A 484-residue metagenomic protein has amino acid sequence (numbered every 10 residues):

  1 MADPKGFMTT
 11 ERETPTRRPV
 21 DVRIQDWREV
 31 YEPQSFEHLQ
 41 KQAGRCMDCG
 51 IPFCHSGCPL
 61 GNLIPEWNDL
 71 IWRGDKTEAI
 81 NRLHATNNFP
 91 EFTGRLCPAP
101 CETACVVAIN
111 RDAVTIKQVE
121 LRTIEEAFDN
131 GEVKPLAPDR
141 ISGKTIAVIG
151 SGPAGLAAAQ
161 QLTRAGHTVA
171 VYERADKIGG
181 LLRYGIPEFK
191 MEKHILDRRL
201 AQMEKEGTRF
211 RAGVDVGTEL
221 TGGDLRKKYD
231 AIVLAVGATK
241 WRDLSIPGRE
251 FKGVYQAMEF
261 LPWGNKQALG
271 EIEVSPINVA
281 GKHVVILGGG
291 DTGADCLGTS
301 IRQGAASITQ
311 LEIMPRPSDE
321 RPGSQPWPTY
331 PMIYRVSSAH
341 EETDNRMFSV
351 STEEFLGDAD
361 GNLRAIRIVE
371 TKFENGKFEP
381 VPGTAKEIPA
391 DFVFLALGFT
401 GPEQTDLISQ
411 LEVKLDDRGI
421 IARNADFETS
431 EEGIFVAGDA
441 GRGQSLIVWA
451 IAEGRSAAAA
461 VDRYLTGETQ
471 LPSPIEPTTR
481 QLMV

Functional and structural regions predicted by a protein language model:
K5, T10-E32, G61-R73, E78-L83 (+12 more regions): Beta1-alpha1 glycine-rich phosphate/pyrophosphate-binding loop at the start of Rossmann-like nucleotide-binding domains
V30, S35, A127-I146, G264-K282: A short, basic/flexible loop-to-alpha-helix module at the beginning of a structural domain
G44-E66, F89-N110: Local cysteine-cluster metal-coordination motifs and their immediate loop/turn environment, predominantly Fe-S cluster
E78, R140, T145-I149, D197-I246 (+3 more regions): Feature captures the FAD/FMN-dependent oxidoreductase FAD-binding
S142-T145, G213, A280-H283, S349 (+1 more regions): Phosphate-coordination loops involved in phosphoryl transfer and adenosine-cofactor binding
I146-V148, V169, V284, I434: Conserved hydrophobic helix-helix packing surfaces used for dimerization/oligomerization
E250-G281, E374-Q444: FAD-site-proximal beta/loop scaffold in flavoenzymes
G293-G298, Q303, A437-L471: A conserved FAD-binding loop/helix module that cradles the flavin
